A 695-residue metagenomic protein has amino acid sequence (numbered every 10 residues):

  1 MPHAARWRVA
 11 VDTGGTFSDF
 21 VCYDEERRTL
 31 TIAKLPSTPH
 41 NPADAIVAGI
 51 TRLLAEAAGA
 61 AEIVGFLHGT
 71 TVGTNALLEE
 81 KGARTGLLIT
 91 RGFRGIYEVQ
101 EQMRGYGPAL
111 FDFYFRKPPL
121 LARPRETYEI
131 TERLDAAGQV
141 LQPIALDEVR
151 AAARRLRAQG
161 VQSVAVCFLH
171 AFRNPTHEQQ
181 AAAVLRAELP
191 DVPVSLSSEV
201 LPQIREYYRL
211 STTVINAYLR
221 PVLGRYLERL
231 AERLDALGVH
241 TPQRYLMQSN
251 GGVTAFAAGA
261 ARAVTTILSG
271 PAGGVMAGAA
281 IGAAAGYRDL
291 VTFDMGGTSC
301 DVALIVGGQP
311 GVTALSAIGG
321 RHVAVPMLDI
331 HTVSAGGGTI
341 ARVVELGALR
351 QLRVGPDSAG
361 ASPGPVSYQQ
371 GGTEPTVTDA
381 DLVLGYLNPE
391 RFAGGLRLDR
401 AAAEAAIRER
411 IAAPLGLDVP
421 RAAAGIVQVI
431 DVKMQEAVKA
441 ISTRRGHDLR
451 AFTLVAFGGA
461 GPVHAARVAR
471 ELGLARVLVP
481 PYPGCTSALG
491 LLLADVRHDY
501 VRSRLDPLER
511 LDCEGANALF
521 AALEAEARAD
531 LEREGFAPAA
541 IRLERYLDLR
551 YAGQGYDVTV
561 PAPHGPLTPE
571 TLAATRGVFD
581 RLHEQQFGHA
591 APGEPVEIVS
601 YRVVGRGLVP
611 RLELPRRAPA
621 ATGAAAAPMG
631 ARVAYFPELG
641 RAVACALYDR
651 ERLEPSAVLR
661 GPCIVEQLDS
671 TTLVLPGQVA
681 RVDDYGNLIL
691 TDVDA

Functional and structural regions predicted by a protein language model:
M1-G86, D135, Q142-A165, E178-S197 (+10 more regions): N-terminal glycine/serine-rich phosphate-binding loop of ATP-dependent small-molecule kinases, especially carbohydrate
H3-A5, T13, D147-R155, Q159 (+9 more regions): C-terminal, non-catalytic interaction/recognition modules in large multi-subunit enzymes and RNPs
A10-T13, F17-V21, T29-I32, P36-A45 (+7 more regions): Conserved phosphate-binding loops in N-terminal lobes of ATP-dependent enzymes of the actin/Hsp70/sugar-kinase
E25, T90-F93, L169-A171, E199-V200 (+7 more regions): Short, ordered loop/turn segments at secondary-structure junctions
T31-H40, G86-G92, F256, A260-S269 (+2 more regions): Glycine-rich phosphate-binding loop of actin/hexokinase-like ATP-binding domains
L120, S198-D235, L489-L523: Metal-dependent DNA phosphodiester-chemistry modules and their immediately adjacent helices/loops in DNA-processing
F168-H177, Q248-G252, V429-I430, F452-R467: Glycine-rich phosphate-binding loops at beta-strand->alpha-helix junctions
E188-E206, L210-T213, G473-L489: Conserved phosphate-binding/catalytic loops in two-lobed NTP-binding clefts
